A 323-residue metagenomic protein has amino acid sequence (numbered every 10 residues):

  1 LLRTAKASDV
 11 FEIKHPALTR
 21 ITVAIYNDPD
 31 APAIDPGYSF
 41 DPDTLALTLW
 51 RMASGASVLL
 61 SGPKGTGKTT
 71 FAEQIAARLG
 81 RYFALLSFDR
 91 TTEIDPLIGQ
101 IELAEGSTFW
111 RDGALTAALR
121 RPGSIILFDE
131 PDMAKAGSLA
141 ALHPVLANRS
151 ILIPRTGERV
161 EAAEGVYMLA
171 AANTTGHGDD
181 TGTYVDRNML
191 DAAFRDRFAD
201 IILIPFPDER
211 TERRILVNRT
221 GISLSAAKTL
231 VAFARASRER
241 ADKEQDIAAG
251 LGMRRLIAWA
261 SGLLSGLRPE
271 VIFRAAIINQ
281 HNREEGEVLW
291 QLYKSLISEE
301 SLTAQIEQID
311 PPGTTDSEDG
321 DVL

Functional and structural regions predicted by a protein language model:
L1-L323: C-terminal regulatory/interaction module of P-loop NTP-utilizing enzymes
